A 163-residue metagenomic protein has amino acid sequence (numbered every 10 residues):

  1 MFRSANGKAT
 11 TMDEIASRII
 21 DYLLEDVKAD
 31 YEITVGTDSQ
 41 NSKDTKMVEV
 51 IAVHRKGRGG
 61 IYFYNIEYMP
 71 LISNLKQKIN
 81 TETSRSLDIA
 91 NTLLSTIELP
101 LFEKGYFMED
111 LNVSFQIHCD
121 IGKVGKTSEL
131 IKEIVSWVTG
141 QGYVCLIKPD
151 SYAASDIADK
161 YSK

Functional and structural regions predicted by a protein language model:
M1-G7, A29-Y31, L94-E103, V113: Acidic, low-complexity intrinsically disordered regions
M1-T34: Basic, amphipathic N-terminal segments that precede the first structured/catalytic domain
A29, F63-Y64, I72-K76, G105-D110 (+1 more regions): Regulatory and interdomain segments flanking nucleotide-handling catalytic cores in signaling/defense enzymes
V35-G36, Q40-N65: Acidic, metal-ligating active-site segments
K46, P149-K163: C-terminal edge-of-domain segments
M69-L101: Acidic helix/loop or adjacent segment enriched in Glu/Asp that either coordinates divalent metal
L94, K104, Y143-V144, K160-Y161: Domain-length accessory/inserted modules outside core catalytic folds
V113-S151: Short, low-complexity, polybasic intrinsically disordered segments
